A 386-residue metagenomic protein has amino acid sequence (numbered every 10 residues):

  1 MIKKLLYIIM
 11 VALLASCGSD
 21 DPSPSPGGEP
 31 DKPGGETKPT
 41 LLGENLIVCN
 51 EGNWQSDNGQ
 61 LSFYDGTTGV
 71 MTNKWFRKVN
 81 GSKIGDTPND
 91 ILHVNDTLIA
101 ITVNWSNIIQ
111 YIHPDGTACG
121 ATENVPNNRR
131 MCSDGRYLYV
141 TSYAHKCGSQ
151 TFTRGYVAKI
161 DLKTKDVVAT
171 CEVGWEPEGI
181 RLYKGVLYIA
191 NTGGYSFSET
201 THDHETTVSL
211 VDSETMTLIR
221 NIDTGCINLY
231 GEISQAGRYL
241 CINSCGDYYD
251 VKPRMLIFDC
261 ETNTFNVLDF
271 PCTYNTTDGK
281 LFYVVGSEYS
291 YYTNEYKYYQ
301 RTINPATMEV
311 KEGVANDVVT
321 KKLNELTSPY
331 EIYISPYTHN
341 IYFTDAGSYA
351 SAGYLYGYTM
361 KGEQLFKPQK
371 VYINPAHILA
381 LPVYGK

Functional and structural regions predicted by a protein language model:
M1-L46: Bacterial Sec-dependent N-terminal signal peptides
G35-E36, K83-L92, P126-G135, W175-K184 (+4 more regions): Repeated scaffold domains used in trafficking and secretory/extracellular systems, primarily beta-propellers
V48, I101, V140-T141, I189-A190 (+3 more regions): Residue position within the beta-strands of beta-propeller blades
N53-D57, T102-W105, K146-G155, S196-T206 (+3 more regions): Short, solvent-exposed loop/turn segments at conserved positions within beta-propeller repeat blades
D57-G135, C147-G148: Post-signal peptide N-terminal segment of secreted/secretory-pathway proteins
L61-D65, T153-L162, D203-S213, R254-D259 (+2 more regions): Beta-propeller blade signature
V70-K83, G116-E123, D166-C171, T217-T224 (+3 more regions): A short beta-strand motif characteristic of beta-propeller blades
A169-E172, P177-Y289: Acidic, serine/threonine- and glycine-rich low-complexity intrinsically disordered segments that serve as flexible
